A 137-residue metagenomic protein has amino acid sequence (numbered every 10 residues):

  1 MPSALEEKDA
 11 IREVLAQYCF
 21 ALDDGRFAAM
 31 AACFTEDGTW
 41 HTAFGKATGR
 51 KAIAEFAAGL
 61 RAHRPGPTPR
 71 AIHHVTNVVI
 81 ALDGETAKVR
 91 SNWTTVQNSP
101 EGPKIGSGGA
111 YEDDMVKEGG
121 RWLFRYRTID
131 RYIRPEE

Functional and structural regions predicted by a protein language model:
M1-C33: Short, low-complexity N-terminal intrinsically disordered segments enriched in polar/charged residues
L5, A47, G102: Charge-dense, low-complexity intrinsically disordered segments
A16, G38-T39, N98: A broad detector of the eukaryotic-type serine/threonine protein kinase catalytic domain
F27-W93: A solvent-exposed, acidic/Ser-Thr-rich amphipathic alpha-helical stretch
H63-E137: A beta-strand edge to alpha-helix "cap/lid" segment located at domain peripheries
